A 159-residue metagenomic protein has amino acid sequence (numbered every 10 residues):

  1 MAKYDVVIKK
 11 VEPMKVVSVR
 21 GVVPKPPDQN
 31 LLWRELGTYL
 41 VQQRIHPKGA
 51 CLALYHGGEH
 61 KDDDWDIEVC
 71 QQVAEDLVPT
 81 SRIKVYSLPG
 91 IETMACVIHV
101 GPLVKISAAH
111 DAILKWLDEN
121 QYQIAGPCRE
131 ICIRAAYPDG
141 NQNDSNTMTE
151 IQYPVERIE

Functional and structural regions predicted by a protein language model:
M1-E159: A solvent-exposed interaction/effector surface
